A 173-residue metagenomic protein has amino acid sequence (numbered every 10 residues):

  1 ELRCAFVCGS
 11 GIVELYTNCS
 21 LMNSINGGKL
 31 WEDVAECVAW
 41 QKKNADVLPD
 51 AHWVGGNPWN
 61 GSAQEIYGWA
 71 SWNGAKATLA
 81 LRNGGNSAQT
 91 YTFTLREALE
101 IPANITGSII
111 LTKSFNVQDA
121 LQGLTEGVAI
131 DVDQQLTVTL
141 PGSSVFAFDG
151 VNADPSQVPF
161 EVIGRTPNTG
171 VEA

Functional and structural regions predicted by a protein language model:
E1-D119, D133-T137, P141-G142, F146: Active-site-proximal substrate-binding groove within the catalytic cores of carbohydrate-active enzymes
Q122-A173: C-terminal beta-strand-rich structural cap/linker in extracellular carbohydrate-active enzymes
